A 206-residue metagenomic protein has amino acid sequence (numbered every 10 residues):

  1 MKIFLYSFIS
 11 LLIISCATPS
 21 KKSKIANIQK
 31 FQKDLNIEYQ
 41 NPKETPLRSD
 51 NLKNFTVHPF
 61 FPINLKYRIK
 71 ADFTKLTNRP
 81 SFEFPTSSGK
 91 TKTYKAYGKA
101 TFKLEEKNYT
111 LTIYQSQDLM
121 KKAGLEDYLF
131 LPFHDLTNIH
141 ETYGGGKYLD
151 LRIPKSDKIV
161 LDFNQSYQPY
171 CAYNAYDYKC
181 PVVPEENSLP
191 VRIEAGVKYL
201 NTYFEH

Functional and structural regions predicted by a protein language model:
M1-I9: Sec-dependent signal peptide recognition, specifically the positively charged N-region followed immediately by
I14-S15: C-terminal motif of bacterial Sec signal peptides marking the signal peptidase cleavage site
S20-P80: Start-of-domain marker
F73, I113-Q117, D135-T137, F163-Y167 (+1 more regions): A mature extracytoplasmic/lumenal domain signature
P80-G145: Mid-length scaffold segments of soluble, non-membrane domains
D118-E126, L151-I159, N201: Short, surface-exposed linear segments at secondary-structure transitions and domain or protein termini
F130-Q168: Acidic, glycine-rich flexible loop segments
Y167-H206: Extended, aromatic/histidine-rich regions of cofactor-dependent oxidoreductases associated with respiratory
